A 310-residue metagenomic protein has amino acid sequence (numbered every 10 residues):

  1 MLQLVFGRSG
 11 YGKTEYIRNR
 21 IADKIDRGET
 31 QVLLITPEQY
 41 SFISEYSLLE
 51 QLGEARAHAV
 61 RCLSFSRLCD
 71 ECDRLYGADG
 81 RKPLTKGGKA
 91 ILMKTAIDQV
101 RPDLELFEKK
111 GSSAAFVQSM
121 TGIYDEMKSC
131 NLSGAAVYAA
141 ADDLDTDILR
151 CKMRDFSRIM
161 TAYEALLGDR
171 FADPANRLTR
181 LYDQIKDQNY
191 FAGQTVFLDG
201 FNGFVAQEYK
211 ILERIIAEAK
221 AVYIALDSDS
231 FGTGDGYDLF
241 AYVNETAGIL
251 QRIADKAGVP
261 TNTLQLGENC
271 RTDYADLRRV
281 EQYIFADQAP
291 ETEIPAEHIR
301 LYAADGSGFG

Functional and structural regions predicted by a protein language model:
M1-L49: Glycine-rich P-loop/Walker A and Walker A-like loops and their local beta1-loop-alpha1 context in P-loop NTPases
M1-V5, Y16, Q99-G200, Q207 (+3 more regions): Accessory N-terminal region flanking or inserted into the helicase ATPase core in nucleic-acid motor proteins
K13, T85-K89, R170-L178, F204 (+2 more regions): Phosphate/oxyanion-binding active-site loops and adjacent basic polyanion-contact surfaces
G28-L132, A136, D147: Conserved P-loop NTPase-based nucleic-acid remodeling module centered on helicase motor cores
G28-Q31, A57-V60, A192-G193, A219-V222 (+1 more regions): Short glycine-/polar-rich loops that comprise or flank the Walker A/P-loop and associated switch/sensor motifs
L34-T36, C62, F197, A221-L226: Structural recognition of the conserved hydrophobic beta-strand(s) that form the central parallel beta-sheet of P-loop
Y40, N202-G203: Catalytic acidic motif of RecA-like/P-loop NTPases
E208-Y302: Conserved RecA-like helicase ATPase core segment that couples NTP binding/hydrolysis to strand translocation
